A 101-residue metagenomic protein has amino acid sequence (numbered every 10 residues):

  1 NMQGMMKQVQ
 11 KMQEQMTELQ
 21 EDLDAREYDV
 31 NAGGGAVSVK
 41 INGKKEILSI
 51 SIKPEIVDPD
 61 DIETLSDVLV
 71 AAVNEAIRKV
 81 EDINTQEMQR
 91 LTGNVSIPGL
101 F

Functional and structural regions predicted by a protein language model:
N1, D61-V68: Conserved acidic
N1-D29, K79-F101: Long amphipathic alpha-helical segments used for membrane anchoring, targeting, substrate engagement, or oligomerization
V9, K45, L69: Residue-level signature of catalytic and energy-coupling elements of molecular machines, predominantly ATP/GTP-dependent
D29-S51: N-terminal intrinsically disordered, cationic/polar leader segments that include organellar targeting peptides
P54-V57: A short acidic/small-residue loop/turn micro-motif
V68, A72-I83: Stable alpha-helical structural segments in soluble proteins, enriched in small hydrophobic residues
